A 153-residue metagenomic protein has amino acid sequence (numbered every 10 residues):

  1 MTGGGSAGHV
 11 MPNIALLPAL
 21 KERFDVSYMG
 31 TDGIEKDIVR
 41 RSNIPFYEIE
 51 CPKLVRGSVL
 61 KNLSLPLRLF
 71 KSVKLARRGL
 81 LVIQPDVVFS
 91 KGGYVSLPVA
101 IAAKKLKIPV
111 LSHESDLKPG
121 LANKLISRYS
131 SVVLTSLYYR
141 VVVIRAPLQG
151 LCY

Functional and structural regions predicted by a protein language model:
M1-G4, R23-R68, R77, Q149: Conserved nucleotide-sugar phosphate-binding/catalytic loop shared by glycosyltransferases and other
M1-H9, V87-V88: Short, glycine-rich nucleotide/cofactor-binding loops
S6-A7, M11, G93-V95, L117 (+1 more regions): Residue-level detector of alpha-helix initiation sites
H9, L69-S72: Conserved donor sugar-nucleotide recognition element shared by glycan-biosynthetic enzymes
H9-L20, I34: Short amphipathic alpha-helix
E48-K53, K91, S112-D116, S136: Short beta->alpha connector loops at strand-helix junctions that form conserved, small/polar/Pro-enriched
L75-V88, V95-L111, K124-V132: Glycosyltransferases and closely related glycan-assembly transferases that use nucleotide-activated donors
K104-Y153: Active-site-proximal region of nucleotide-activated glycan assembly enzymes, centered on histidine/acidic-rich loops
